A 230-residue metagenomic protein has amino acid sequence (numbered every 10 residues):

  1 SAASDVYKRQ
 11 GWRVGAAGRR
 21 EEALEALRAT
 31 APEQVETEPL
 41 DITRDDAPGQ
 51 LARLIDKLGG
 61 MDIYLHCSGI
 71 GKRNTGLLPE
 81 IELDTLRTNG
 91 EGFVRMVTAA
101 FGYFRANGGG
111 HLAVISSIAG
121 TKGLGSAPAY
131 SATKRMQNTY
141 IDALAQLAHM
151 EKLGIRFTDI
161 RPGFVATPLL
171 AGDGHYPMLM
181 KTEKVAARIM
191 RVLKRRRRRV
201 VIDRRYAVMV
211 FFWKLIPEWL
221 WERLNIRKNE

Functional and structural regions predicted by a protein language model:
A2-Y7: Short, small-residue-biased leader/transition segments that mark boundaries at the very start of proteins
A31-D46: Rossmann-fold cofactor-recognition segment
C67-R73: Conserved NAD(P)H cofactor-binding loop of Rossmann-fold oxidoreductase domains
N74-R87: Short alpha-helical oligomerization interface
V97, T133: Active-site helix of classical SDR
S117: Residue(s) in the substrate-gating loop at a strand-loop-helix junction that position the organic substrate next
D159, G174-V210: C-terminal helical subdomain
